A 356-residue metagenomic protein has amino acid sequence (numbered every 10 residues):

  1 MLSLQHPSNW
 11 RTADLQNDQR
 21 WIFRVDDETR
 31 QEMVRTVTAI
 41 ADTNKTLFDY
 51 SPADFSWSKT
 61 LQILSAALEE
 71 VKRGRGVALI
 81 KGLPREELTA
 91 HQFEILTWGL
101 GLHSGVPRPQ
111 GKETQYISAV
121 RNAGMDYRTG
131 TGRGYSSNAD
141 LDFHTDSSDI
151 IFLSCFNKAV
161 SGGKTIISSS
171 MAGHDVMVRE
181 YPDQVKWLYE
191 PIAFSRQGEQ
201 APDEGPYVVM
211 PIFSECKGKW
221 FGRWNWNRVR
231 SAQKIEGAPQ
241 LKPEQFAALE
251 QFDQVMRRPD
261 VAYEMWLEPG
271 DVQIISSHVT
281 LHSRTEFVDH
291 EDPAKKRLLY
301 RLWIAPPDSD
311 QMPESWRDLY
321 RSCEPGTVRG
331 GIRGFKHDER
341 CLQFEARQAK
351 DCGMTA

Functional and structural regions predicted by a protein language model:
M1-L61, S65-A66, R73, A78 (+5 more regions): Active-site environment of non-heme Fe oxygenases that use a 2-His-1-carboxylate facial triad
H91-W98, S168-S169: "Short basic amphipathic alpha-helical interaction patches in structured regions
T97-P107: A short alpha->loop->secondary-structure connector
P109-K112: Internal, non-catalytic "lid/hinge" segments that mediate substrate recognition, gating, inter-domain movement
